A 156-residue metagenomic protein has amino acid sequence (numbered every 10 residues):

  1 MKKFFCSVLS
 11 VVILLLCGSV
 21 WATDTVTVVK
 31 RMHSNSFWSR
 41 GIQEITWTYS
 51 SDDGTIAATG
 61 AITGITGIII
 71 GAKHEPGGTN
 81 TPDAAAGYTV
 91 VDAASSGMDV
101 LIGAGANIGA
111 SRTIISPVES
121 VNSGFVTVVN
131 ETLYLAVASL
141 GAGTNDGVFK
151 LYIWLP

Functional and structural regions predicted by a protein language model:
M1-F4: Positively charged n-region of N-terminal signal peptides that target proteins for export
C6-L9: Internal alpha-helical transmembrane segments of multi-pass membrane proteins, especially GPCRs
I13, G18-A22: Sec/Tat signal peptide C-region and signal peptidase I cleavage site
T23-P156: Surface-exposed, low-hydrophobicity beta-strand/loop segments enriched in small/polar/acidic residues
